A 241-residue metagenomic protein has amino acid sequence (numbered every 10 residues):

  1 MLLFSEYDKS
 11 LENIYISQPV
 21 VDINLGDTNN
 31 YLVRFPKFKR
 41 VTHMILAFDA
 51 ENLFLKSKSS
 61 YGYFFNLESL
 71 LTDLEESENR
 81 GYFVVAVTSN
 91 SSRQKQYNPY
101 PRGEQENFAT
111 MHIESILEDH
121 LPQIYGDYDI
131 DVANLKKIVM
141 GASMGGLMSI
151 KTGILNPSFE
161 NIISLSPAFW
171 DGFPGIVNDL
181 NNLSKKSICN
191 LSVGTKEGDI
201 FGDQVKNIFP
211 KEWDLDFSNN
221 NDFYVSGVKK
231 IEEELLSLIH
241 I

Functional and structural regions predicted by a protein language model:
M1-M44, N79-F83: A domain-start/cap signature at the N-terminus of enzymes
V41-M44, N79-F83, L135-K136, P157-I162 (+1 more regions): Loop/turn elements at helix/coil->beta-strand transitions in domains of secreted/extracellular proteins
F48-D49, S166: The conserved beta1-alpha1 loop
E51-E114: Active-site machinery of serine-nucleophile hydrolases
P99-S143: Gly/Ser-rich "nucleophile elbow"/oxyanion-hole loop immediately N-terminal to the catalytic nucleophile in hydrolases
A133-S184: Primarily recognizes the serine-hydrolase "nucleophile elbow" in alpha/beta-hydrolase and SGNH/GDSL folds
A168-S237: The feature captures the conserved acid-bearing segment of alpha/beta-hydrolase catalytic domains
I239-I241: Conserved small/polar residues in nucleotide/adenosyl-binding loops
